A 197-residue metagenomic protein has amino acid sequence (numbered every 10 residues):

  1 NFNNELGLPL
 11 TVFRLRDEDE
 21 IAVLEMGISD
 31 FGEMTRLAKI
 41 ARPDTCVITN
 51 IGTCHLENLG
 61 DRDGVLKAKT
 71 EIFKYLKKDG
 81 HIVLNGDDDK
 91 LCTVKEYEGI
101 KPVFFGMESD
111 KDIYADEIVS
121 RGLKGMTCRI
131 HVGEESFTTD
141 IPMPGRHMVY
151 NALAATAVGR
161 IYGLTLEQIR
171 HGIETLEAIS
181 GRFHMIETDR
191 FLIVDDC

Functional and structural regions predicted by a protein language model:
N1, M26, I141-P144, D196-C197: Glycine- and other small-residue-rich loops at beta-strand/loop junctions that grip anionic moieties
N1-E18: Active-site phosphate/ATP/adenylate-binding loop shared across adenylate-forming ligases
N1-L6, M26-G27, I48-I51: Short beta-strand-centered segment that lines the nucleotide-binding/catalytic pocket of NTP-utilizing
E5-G7, S29-M34, V149-A152: Short glycine/serine/threonine-rich phosphate/pyrophosphate-binding segments that cradle anionic phosphate groups
R16-D17, R42, K77-K78: Short conserved AdoMet
E20-M34, I193-C197: Switch II (G3) loop of P-loop NTPases
T45-I193: Acidic, Mg2+-coordinating active-site environments of NTP-dependent enzymes
